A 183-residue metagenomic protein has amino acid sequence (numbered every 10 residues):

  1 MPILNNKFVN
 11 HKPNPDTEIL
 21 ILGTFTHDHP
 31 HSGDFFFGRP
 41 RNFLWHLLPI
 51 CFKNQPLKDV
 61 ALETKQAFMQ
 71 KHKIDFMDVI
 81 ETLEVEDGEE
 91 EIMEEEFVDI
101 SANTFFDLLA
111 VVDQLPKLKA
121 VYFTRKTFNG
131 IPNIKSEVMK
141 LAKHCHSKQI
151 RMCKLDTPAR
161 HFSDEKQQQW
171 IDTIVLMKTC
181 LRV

Functional and structural regions predicted by a protein language model:
M1-E18, H31, R39-P40, E89-N103 (+1 more regions): C-terminal capping/extension of enzyme domains
M1-H11, Q55, V60-A61, Q66 (+4 more regions): S-adenosyl-L-methionine
E18-T24: Short, hydrophobic/glycine-enriched beta-strand segments
L22, D59-F68, E137-H144: Intrinsically disordered, low-complexity boundary segments flanking structured domains
L22, Y122-T124, L155: Short hydrophobic segments within beta-strands
H27: PIN/NYN-family metal-dependent endoribonuclease catalytic core
P30-V98: Short, surface-exposed acidic-centric catalytic microdomains
K71-P132: Internal catalytic-core helix/loop-beta-alpha segment that presents or stabilizes conserved functional determinants
